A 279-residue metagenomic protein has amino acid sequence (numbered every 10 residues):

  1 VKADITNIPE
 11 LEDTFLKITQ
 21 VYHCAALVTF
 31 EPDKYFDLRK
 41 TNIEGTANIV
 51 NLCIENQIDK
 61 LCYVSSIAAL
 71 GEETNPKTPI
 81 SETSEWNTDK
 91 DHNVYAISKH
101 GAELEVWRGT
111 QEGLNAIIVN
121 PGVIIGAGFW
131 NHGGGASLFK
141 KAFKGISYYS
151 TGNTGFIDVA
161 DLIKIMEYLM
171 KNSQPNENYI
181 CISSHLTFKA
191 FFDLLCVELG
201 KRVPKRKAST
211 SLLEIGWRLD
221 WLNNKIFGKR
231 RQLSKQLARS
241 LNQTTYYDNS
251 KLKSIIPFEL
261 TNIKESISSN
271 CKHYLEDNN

Functional and structural regions predicted by a protein language model:
V1-E44, L52: NAD(P)H-binding glycine-rich loop region in Rossmannoid oxidoreductase-like domains and their noncatalytic homologs
L27-V28, I67-T74, G122-I125: Active-site segment of SDR-like NAD(P)-dependent oxidoreductases
E44-V94: Conserved Rossmann-fold NAD(P)-dependent oxidoreductase catalytic core, especially the SDR/UDP-sugar
N48, H132-G134, S150-K171, E177: Substrate-positioning beta->alpha
K90-I117: Active-site Tyr-X1-5-Lys
G113-F156: NAD(P)-dependent short-chain dehydrogenase/reductase
I165-Q232, N249, S254, I263-K264 (+1 more regions): Mid/C-terminal beta-alpha module of Rossmann-like enzyme folds, strongest in SDR-family dehydrogenases/epimerases
